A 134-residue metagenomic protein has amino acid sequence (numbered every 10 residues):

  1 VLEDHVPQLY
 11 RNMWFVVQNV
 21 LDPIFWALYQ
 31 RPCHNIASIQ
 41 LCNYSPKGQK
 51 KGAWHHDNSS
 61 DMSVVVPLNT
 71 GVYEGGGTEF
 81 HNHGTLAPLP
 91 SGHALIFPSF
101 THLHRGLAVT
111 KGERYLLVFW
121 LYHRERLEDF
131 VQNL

Functional and structural regions predicted by a protein language model:
V1-C33: Non-heme Fe(II)/2-oxoglutarate
D22-L134: Catalytic core of non-heme Fe(II) oxygenases with the double-stranded beta-helix
